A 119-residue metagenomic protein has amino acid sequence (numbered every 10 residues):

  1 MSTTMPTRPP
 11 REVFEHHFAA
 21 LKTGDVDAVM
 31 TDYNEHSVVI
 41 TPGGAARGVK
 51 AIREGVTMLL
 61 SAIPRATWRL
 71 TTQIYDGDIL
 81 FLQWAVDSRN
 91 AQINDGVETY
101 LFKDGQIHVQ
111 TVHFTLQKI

Functional and structural regions predicted by a protein language model:
M1-D32, I119: Short, low-complexity N-terminal intrinsically disordered segments enriched in polar/charged residues
V26-D76: A solvent-exposed, acidic/Ser-Thr-rich amphipathic alpha-helical stretch
E35, R89, K103: Short, ordered coil/turn segments that flank beta-strands lining enzyme active or ligand-binding pockets
V39, L82, V109-Q110: Short hydrophobic/aromatic-rich beta-strand segments that constitute the beta-sheet cores of beta-sandwich/beta-barrel
T67-W68, Q92-E98: Short, surface-exposed coil-to-beta transition loops
D76-I79, D104: Residue-level signal for tight coil/turn positions that link beta-strands
F81-R89: Short beta-strand segments that buttress and anchor functional surface loops
D95, T99-I119: Short beta-strand edge/turn micro-motifs at domain boundaries
